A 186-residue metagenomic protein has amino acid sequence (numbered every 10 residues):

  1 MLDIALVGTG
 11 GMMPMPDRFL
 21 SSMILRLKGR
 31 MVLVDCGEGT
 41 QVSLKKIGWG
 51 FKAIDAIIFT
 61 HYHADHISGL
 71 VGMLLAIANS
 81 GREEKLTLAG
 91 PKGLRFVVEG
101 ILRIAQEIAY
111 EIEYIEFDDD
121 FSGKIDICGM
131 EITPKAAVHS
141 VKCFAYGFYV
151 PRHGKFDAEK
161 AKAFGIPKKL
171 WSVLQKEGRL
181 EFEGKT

Functional and structural regions predicted by a protein language model:
M1-I47, E83-K85, A145-F148, G154: Conserved beta-strand hairpin/beta-sheet module of binuclear metal-dependent hydrolase folds, prominently
I4, E111-Y114, I132: Generic structural signal for residues in well-ordered beta-strands
S21, Y110, C128-M130: Short beta-strand or tight-loop elements that sit immediately N-terminal to catalytic metal-binding acidic residues
E38-A89, E111-D118: Active-site metal-binding motif and surrounding structural segment of the metallo-beta-lactamase
Q41, A64, L94-R95, H139-S140 (+1 more regions): Alpha-helix N-cap/helix-start and coil->helix boundary motif
M73, I101-Q106: Short, conserved SAM-binding/catalytic segment of Class I S-adenosyl-L-methionine-dependent methyltransferases
G93-R103, F117-D119: A gly/proline- and charged-residue-enriched helix-loop-helix capping module
D118-T186: Metal-dependent phosphodiesterase/nuclease catalytic metal-binding core
